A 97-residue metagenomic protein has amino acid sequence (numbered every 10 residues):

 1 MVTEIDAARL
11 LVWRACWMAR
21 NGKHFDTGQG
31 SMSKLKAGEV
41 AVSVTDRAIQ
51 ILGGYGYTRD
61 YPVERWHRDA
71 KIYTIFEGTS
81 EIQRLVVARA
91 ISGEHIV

Functional and structural regions predicted by a protein language model:
M1-V97: Alpha-helical interface subdomain recognition
